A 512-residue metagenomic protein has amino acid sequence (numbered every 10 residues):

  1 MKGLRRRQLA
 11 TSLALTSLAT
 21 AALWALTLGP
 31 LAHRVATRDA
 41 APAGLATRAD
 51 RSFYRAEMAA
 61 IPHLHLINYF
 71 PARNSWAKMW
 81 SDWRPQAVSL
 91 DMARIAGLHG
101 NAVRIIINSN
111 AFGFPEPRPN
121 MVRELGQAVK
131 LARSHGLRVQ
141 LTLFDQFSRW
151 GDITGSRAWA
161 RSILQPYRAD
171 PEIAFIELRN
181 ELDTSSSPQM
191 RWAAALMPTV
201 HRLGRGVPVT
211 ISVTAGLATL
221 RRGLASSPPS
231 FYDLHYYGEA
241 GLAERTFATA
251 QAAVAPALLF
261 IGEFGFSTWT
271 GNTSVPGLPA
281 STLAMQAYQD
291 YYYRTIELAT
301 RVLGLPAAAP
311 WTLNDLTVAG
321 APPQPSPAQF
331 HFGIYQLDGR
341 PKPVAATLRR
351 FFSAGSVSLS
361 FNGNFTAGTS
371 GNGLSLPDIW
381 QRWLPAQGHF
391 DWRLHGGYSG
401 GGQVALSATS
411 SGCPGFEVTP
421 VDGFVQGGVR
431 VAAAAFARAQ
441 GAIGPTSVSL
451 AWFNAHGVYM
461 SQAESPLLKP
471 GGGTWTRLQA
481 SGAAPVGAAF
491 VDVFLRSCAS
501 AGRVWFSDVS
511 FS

Functional and structural regions predicted by a protein language model:
R6-A10, L15-L18, F365: N-terminal export leaders
G29-L31, V35-A102, F114-E116, T210 (+1 more regions): N-terminal carbohydrate-binding accessory modules
A46, W80-Q86, N110-V122, Q146-S156 (+7 more regions): Acidic-and-aromatic substrate-binding clefts and catalytic sites of carbohydrate-active enzymes
A46-T47, L182-P306, S326-D338, K342: Extracellular glycoside hydrolase catalytic/binding regions
I61-H65, H99-N101, R133-V139, A169-A174 (+4 more regions): Short, well-ordered coil/turn segments that N-cap beta-strands
W80-I95, G155-Q165, T214-G223, A243-E244 (+1 more regions): Short, acidic/polar
R84-F147, G151, G155-R157, M190-T210: Aromatic-lined substrate-binding rim segments of carbohydrate-active enzymes
R350-S512: Extracellular and organelle-lumenal recognition/adhesion modules and their flexible linkers in secreted
